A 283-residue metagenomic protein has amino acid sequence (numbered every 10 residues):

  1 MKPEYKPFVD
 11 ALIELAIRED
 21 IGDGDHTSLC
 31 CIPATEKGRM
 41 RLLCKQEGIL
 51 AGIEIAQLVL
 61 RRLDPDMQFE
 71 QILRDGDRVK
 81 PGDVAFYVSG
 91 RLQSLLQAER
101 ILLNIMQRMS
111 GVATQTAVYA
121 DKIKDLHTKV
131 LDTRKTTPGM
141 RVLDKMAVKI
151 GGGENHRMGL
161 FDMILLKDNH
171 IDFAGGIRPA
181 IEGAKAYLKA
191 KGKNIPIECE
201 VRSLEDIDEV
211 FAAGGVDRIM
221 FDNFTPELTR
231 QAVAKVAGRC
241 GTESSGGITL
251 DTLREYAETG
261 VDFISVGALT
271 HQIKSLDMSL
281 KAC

Functional and structural regions predicted by a protein language model:
M1-A213, R218, E227-K235, E243 (+2 more regions): Acidic/glycine-rich phosphate/pyrophosphate-binding loops and surrounding catalytic core that coordinate Mg2+
D222-N223, G246, A268-L269: Short secondary-structure boundary segments
C240: A short helix->loop->beta-strand "cap" motif at the edges of active sites that frequently abuts
L250: Cys/His-rich Zn2+-binding cysteine-cluster or related metal-binding knuckle/ribbon modules and their
S279-C283: Active-site loop ensemble at the mouth of alpha/beta enzyme cores that anchors a bound cofactor
